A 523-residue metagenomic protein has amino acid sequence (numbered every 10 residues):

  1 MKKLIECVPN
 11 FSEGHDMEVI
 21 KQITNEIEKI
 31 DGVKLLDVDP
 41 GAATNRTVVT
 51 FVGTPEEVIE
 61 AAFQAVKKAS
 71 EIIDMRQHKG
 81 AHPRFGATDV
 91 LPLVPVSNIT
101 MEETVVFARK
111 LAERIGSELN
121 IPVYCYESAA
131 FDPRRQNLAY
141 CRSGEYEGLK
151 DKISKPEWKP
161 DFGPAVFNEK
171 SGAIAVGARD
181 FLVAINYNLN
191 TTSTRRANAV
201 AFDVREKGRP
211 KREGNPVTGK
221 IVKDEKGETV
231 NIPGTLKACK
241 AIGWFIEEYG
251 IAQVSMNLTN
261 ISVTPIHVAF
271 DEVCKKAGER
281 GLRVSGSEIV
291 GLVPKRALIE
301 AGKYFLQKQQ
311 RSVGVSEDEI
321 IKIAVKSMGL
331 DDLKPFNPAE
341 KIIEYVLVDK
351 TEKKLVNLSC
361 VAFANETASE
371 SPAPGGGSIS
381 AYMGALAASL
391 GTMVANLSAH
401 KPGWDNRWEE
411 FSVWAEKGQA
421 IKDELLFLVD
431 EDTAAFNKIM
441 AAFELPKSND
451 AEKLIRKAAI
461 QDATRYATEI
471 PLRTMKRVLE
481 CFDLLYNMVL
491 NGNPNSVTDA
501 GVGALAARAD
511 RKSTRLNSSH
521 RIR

Functional and structural regions predicted by a protein language model:
M1-A362, S369, K447, I455 (+1 more regions): Long, contiguous binding/interaction regions
P9, F85-P92, N260, T367-V394 (+1 more regions): Conserved phosphate/anionic-ligand binding catalytic regions in large, soluble enzymes, centered on
L111, I121-C125, R134-N137, C481 (+1 more regions): Preference for long, well-ordered alpha-helical segments
F181-V183, D432-L505: Amphipathic alpha-helical interface segments
K350-S359, N365, R473, R477-E480 (+1 more regions): Polytopic transmembrane helical bundles with strong interfacial aromatic enrichment
Y382-L386, W414, I421-L428, A467-R477 (+2 more regions): Amphipathic alpha-helix face/heptad-repeat signature
H400-P446: A structural-propensity feature for long, helix-poor, extended segments
L516-R523: Single conserved hydrophobic/aromatic residue that forms the stacking wall/gate of nucleotide- or nucleobase-binding
